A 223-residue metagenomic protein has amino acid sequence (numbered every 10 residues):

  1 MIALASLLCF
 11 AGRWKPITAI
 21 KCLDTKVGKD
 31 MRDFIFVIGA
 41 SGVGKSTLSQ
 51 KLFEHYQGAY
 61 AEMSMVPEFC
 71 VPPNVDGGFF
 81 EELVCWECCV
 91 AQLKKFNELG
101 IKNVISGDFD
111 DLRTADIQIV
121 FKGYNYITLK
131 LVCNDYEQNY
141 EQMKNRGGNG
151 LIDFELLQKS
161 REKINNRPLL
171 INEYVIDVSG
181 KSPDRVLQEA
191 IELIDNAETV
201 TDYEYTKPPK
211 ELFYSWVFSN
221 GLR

Functional and structural regions predicted by a protein language model:
V37: Hydrophobic anchor at the beta1->P-loop junction of P-loop NTPases
A40: P-loop (Walker A) phosphate-binding loop of NTP-binding proteins
V43: ATP-binding Walker
S46: Walker A/P-loop
Q50-A91: Conserved substrate/cofactor phosphate-moiety recognition/catalytic segment in nucleotide-dependent phosphotransferases
V84-K122: Glycine-rich phosphate-binding loop used to anchor ATP phosphates in small-molecule kinases, encompassing both
Y124-M143: Conserved phosphate-donor/acceptor-positioning beta-strand/loop module used by diverse small-molecule
G148-E189, E198-S219: Small-molecule kinase domains that catalyze NTP-dependent phosphoryl transfer to phosphate-bearing small molecules
